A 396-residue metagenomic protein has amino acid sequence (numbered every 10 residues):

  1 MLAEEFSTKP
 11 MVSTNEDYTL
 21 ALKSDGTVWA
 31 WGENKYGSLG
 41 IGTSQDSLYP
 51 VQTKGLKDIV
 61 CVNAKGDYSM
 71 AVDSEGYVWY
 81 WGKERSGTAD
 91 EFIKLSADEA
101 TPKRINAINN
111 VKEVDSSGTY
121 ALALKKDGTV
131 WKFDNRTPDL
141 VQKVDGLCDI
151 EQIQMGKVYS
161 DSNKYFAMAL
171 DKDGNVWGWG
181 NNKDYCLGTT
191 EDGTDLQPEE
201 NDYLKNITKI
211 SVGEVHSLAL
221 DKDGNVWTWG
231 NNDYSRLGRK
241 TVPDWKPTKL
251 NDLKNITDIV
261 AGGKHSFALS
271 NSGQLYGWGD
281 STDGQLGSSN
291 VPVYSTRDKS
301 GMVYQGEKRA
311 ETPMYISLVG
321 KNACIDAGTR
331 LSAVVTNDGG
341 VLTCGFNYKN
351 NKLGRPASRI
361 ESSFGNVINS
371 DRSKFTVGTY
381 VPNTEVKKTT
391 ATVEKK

Functional and structural regions predicted by a protein language model:
L2, W29-Y49, W79-R104, W131-G146 (+4 more regions): Short glycine/serine- and acidic-residue-enriched loop/turn motifs that recur at repeat junctions
A3, T53-G55, I105-A107, V144-G146 (+3 more regions): Surface loop/turn motifs at the tips and blade-to-blade linkers of beta-strand repeat domains
F6-A21: Beta-strand-rich domains and repeat architectures in extracellular enzymes and scaffolds, especially beta-propellers
N15, L22-K23, K65, D73 (+11 more regions): Structural WD40 beta-propeller signal
Y18-A21, A30, Y68-A71, Y80 (+11 more regions): Conserved core positions of repeat-based scaffolds
K112-E113, I150-G156: Repeated scaffold domains used in trafficking and secretory/extracellular systems, primarily beta-propellers
Y159-S162, I210, I259: Short glycine-/Asp-/Thr-/Trp-enriched loop segments that recur within the blades of beta-propeller repeat domains
